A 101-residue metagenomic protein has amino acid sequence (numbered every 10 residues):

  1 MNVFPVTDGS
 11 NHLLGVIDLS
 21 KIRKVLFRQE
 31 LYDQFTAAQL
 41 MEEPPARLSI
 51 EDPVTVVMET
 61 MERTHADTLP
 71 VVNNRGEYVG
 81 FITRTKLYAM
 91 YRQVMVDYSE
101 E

Functional and structural regions predicted by a protein language model:
M1-V3, A66-T68: Short loop/turn microsegments at loop-to-beta-strand junctions
P5-T7, V16: Short, conserved beta-strand edge motifs with alternating hydrophobic and charged residues
T7-D8, V72-N73: Core beta-strand residues in small-molecule sensory/regulatory alpha/beta domains
L13-D67, N74-E101: Tandem CBS (Bateman) regulatory domains
